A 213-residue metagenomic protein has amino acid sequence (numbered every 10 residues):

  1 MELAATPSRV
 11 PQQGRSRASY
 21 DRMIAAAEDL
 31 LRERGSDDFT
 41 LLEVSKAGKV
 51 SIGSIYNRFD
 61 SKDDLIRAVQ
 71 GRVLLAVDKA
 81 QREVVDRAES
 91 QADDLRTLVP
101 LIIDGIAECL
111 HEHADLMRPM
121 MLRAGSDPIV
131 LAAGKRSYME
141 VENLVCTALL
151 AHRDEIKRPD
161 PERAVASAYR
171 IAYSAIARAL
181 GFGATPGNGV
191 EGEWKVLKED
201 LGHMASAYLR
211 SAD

Functional and structural regions predicted by a protein language model:
M1-A18, A184-T185, D213: N-terminal intrinsically disordered/low-complexity leader segments
R22, A26, L30-D64, A68: Helix-turn-helix
M23-L31, V77, I106, A172 (+1 more regions): Short hydrophobic clusters on alpha-helical segments that form packing/core surfaces in small helical domains
L31, I66-V73, G134-S137, V141: Alpha-helical DNA-contacting segments of helix-turn-helix folds
L41, G71-D78: Short, basic, alpha-helical segments at the C-terminal edge of helix-turn-helix-like DNA-binding modules
A68, E83-H111, V165-A168, K198: Hydrophobic alpha-helical connector segments
Q91-A92, R96-L101, H111-N143, E191: Short secondary-structure transition hinges
A151-G202, A212: Hydrophobic/aromatic-rich alpha-helical bundle segments in the mid-to-C-terminal region
